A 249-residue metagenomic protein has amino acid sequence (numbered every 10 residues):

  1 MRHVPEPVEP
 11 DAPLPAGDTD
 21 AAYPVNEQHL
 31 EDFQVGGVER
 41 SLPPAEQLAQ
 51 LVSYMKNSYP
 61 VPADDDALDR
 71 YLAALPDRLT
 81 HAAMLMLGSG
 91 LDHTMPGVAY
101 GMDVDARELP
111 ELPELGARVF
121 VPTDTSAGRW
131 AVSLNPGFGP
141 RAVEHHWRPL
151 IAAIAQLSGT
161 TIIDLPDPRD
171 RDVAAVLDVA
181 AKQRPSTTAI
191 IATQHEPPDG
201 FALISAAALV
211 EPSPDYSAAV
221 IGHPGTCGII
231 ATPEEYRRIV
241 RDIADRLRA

Functional and structural regions predicted by a protein language model:
M1-G116: A glycine/proline-hinged amphipathic helix-loop "lid/cap" segment that gates access to hydrophobic ligand pockets
L42-M55, V121-T123, V173-K182, H195-D199 (+1 more regions): A structural signal for the main folded, soluble domain(s) of proteins
H93-P110, A117-L134, P197-A206, R237: Acidic, polar-rich N-terminal leader regions of halophilic archaeal proteins
A117-V119, A131, I162-D164, L209 (+1 more regions): Conserved beta-strand scaffold positions in the cores of enzyme catalytic domains, especially in NTP/NDP-utilizing
F120-G159: Short, surface-exposed "cap/lid" segments of acyl-processing enzymes
W147, A155-V179: Active-site catalytic motif of lipid deacylating hydrolases and related acyltransferases
A174-A219: Primarily recognizes the serine-hydrolase "nucleophile elbow" in alpha/beta-hydrolase and SGNH/GDSL folds
G200-A249: Alpha/beta hydrolase fold serine-hydrolase catalytic domain that processes acyl esters and thioesters
